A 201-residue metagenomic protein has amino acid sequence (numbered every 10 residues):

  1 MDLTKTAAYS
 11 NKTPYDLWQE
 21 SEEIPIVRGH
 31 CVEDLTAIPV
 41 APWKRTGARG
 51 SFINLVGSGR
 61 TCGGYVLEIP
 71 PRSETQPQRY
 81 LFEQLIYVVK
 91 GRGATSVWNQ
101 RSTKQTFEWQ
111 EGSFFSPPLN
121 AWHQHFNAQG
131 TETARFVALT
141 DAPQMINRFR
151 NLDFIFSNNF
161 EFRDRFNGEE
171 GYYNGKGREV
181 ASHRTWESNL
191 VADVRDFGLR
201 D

Functional and structural regions predicted by a protein language model:
M1-R60, F154-D201: A short, N-terminal "cap"/entry segment at the start of jelly-roll beta-barrel domains of the cupin/DSBH fold
R45-F52, G63-Y80: Conserved short histidine dyad/triad with adjacent acidic residue
I53-S58, Q76-P77, S113, F126-N127: Beta-strand elements of modular eukaryotic interaction domains
Y65-L67, I86, V137: Conserved hydrophobic/aromatic positions in well-ordered beta-strands
P70-R72, V89, F107-Q129, L139-A142: Conserved metal-binding segment of the jelly-roll/cupin
E74, Q78-E111, A121: A short beta-strand-loop-beta hairpin characteristic of the jelly-roll/cupin
Q144-R150: A short beta-to-alpha transition loop/helix N-cap that caps and shapes the active-site region
